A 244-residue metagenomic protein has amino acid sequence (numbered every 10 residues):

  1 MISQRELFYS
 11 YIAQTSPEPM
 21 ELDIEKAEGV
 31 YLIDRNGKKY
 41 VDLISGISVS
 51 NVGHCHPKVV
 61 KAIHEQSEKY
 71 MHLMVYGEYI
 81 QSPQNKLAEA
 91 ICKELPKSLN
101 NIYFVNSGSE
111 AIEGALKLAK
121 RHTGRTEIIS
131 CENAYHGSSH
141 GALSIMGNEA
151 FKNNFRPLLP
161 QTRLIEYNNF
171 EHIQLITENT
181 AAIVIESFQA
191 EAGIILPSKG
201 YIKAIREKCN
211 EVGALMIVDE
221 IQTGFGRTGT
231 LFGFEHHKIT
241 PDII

Functional and structural regions predicted by a protein language model:
M1-I244: Conserved N-terminal phosphate-binding loop of PLP-dependent enzymes in the Aspartate aminotransferase
